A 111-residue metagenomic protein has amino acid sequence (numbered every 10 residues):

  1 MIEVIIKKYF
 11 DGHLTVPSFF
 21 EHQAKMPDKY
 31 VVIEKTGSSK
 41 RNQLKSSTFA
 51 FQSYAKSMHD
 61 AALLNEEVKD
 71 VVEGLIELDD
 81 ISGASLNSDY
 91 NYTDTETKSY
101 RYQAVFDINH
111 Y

Functional and structural regions predicted by a protein language model:
M1-K8, K25-M26, T36-S46, L86-Y111: Short, charged interaction patches at domain edges and termini
M1-R41, H59, L63-D70, L75-D79: Small/polar-rich, solvent-exposed N-terminal microdomains that initiate assembly or binding
F19, I33-E34, Q52, V105-D107: Residues in well-ordered beta-strands of folded domains
K29, S47, S82: Residue-level signal for beta-strand positions within conserved beta-sheet cores that form or flank
Q43-K56: Short glycine-rich, basic-tinged beta-strand/loop micro-motifs
D79-L86: A short coil-to-beta-strand element that immediately follows conserved catalytic motifs
